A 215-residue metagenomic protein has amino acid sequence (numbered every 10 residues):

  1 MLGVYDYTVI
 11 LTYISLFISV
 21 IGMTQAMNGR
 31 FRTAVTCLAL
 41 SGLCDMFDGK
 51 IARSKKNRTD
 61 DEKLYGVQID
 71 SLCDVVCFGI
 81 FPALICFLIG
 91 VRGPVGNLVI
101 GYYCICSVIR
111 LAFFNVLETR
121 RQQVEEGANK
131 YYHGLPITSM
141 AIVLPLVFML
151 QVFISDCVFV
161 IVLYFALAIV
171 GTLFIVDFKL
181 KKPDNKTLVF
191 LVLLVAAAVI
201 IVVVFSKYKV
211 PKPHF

Functional and structural regions predicted by a protein language model:
M1-G49, L173-F215: Topogenic membrane-insertion module of multi-pass membrane proteins
D6-Y13, T33-T36, Q68, L72 (+4 more regions): Alpha-helical transmembrane segments of integral membrane proteins
T8-Y13, S54-R110: Multi-pass membrane catalytic core of lipid/isoprenoid biosynthesis enzymes
L11-F17, C37-L40, V76-G79, G101-I105 (+5 more regions): Lipid-exposed faces of alpha-helical membrane segments in multi-pass integral membrane proteins
I21-T36, V76, I80-G101, L146-V162 (+1 more regions): Helix-coil boundary and interhelical linker segments in multi-pass alpha-helical membrane proteins
D45, C104-L117, A168-K181: Transmembrane alpha-helical segments that form the membrane-embedded catalytic/substrate-channel core of multi-pass
F47-L64, F113-Y131: Cytosolic, membrane-interface loops and tails of multi-pass inner-membrane proteins
V124-F215: C-terminal membrane-associated helical module and adjoining short loops/tails
